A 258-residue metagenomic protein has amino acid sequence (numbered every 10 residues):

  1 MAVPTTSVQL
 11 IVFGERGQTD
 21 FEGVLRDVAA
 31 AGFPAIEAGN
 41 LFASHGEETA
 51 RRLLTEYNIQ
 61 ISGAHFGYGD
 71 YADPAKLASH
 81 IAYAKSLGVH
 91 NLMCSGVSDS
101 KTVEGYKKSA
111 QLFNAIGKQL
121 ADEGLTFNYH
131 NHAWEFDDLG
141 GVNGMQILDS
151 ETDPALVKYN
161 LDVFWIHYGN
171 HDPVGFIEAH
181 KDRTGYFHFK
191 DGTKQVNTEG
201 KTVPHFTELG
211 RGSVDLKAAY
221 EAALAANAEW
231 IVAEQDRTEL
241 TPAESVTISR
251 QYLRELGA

Functional and structural regions predicted by a protein language model:
M1-H90, R254-A258: N-terminal pre-domain/capping segments
P4-L10, I36-A38, I61-F66, L92-C94 (+4 more regions): Hydrophobic faces of well-ordered beta-strands that scaffold small-molecule active sites in alpha/beta enzyme cores
V8, V28, I36, L54 (+8 more regions): Conserved, mostly hydrophobic/aromatic
Q9-F13, G39-L41, F66-G69, G96-D99 (+4 more regions): Active-site beta-loop-alpha junctions enriched in small/polar residues
A43, G69-Y159, A243: Active-site acidic/histidine proton-transfer and metal-coordination neighborhood in alpha/beta enzyme cores
D122-S213: Acidic/histidine-rich catalytic cores of soluble enzymes
V232-P242: A short, acidic, flexible beta-alpha connecting loop/helix-capping segment that sits on the rim of active
L240-A258: C-terminal helical cap(s) of enzyme catalytic domains, especially alpha/beta-barrels
